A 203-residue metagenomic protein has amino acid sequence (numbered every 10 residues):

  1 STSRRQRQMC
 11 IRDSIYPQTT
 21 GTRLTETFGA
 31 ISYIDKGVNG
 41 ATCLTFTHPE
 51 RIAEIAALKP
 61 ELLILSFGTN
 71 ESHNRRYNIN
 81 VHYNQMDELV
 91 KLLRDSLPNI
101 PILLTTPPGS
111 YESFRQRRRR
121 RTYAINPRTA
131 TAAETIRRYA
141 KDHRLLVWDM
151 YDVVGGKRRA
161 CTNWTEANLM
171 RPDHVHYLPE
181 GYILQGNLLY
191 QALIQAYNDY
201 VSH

Functional and structural regions predicted by a protein language model:
S1-D13: Single conserved hydrophobic/aromatic residue that forms the stacking wall/gate of nucleotide- or nucleobase-binding
R12-A41: Aromatic-Pro/Gly-enriched surface loop or interdomain linker that acts as a lid/target-recognition segment
S14-I15, T45-F46, R76-N84, N126-A130 (+1 more regions): Soluble non-cytosolic domains of exported or imported proteins
Q18-G21, L44-A57, N84-L92, T131-E134 (+1 more regions): Alpha-helical scaffolding within the catalytic cores of extracellular/periplasmic polymer-degrading hydrolases
S32-F46, H73, H174: Acidic/histidine-rich helix-loop elements that form or flank divalent-metal/phosphate-binding sites at the catalytic
S32-G37, L62-S66, P101-T106, L146-M150 (+1 more regions): Structural recognition of the beta-strand scaffold that forms the well-ordered cores of secreted hydrolase catalytic
F46-Y83, G109-S110: Oxyanion-hole/transition-state-stabilizing segment in secreted/luminal serine hydrolases and related acyltransferases
S110-H203: Catalytic His-Asp segment of secreted/periplasmic serine-dependent ester chemistry enzymes
